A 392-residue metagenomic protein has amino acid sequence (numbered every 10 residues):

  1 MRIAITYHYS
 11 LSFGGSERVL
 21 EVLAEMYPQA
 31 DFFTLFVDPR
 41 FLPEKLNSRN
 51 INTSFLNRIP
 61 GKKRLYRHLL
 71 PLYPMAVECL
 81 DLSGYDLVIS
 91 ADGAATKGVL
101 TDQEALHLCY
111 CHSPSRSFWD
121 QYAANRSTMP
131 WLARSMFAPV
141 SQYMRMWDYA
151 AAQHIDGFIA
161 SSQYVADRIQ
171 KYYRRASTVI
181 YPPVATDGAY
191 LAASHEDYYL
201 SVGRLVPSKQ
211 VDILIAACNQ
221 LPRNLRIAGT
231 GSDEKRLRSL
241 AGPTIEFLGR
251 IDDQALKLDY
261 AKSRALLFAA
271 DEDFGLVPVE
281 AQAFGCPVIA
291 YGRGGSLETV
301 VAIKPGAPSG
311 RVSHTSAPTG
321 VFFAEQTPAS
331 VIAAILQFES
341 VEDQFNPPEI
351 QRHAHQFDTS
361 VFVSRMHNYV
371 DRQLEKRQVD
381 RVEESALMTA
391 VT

Functional and structural regions predicted by a protein language model:
M26-K97: Active-site donor-binding segments of glycosyltransferases and PAPS-dependent sulfotransferases
S127-F158, A166: Membrane-proximal helix-turn-helix segments that form the acceptor-binding/catalytic region of lipid-linked
V184, Y190-R226: Conserved donor-binding/catalytic core segment of Leloir-type glycosyltransferases
E234-A255: Nucleotide-activated donor-binding/catalytic signature segment of Leloir-type glycosyltransferases, i.e., the conserved
K235, L297-Q337: Change "using UDP/GDP/dTDP sugars" to "using nucleotide sugars
A261-D273, A283-P287: Acidic donor-binding loop of glycosyltransferase active sites
P287-Y291, V300-V301: Short hydrophobic beta-strand element within catalytic cores of glycosyltransferases and related nucleotide-activated
Q326-A329, S340-D371, E375-V379: A charged, aromatic-enriched C-terminal amphipathic alpha-helix characteristic of glycosyltransferases across folds
